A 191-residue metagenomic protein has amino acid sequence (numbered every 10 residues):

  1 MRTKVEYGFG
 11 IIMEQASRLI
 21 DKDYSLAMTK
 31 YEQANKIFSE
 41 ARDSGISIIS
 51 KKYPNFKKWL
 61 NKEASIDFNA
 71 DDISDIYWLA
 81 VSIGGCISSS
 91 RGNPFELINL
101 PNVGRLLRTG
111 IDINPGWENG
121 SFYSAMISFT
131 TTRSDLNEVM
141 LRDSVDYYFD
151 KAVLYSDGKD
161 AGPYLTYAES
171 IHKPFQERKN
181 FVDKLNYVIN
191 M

Functional and structural regions predicted by a protein language model:
R2-T109, S121-K151, Y167-K173, E177-M191: Short coil/linker segments at helix-helix boundaries
D72, W117-N119, G158-D160: Residue-level recognition of tetratricopeptide repeat
D112-I113, D150-D157: Solenoid-like repeat scaffolds
D157-L165, E169-S170: Long amphipathic all-alpha helical oligomerization modules
